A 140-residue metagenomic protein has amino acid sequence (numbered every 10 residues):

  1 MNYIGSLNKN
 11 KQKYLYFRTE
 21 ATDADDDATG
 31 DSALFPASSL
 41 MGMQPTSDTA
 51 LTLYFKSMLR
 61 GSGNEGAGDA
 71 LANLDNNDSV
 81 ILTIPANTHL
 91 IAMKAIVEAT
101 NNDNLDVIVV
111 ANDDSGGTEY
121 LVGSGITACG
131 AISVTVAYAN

Functional and structural regions predicted by a protein language model:
M1-N140: Eukaryotic intrinsically disordered, low-complexity regulatory linkers and tails enriched in Ser/Thr/Pro
